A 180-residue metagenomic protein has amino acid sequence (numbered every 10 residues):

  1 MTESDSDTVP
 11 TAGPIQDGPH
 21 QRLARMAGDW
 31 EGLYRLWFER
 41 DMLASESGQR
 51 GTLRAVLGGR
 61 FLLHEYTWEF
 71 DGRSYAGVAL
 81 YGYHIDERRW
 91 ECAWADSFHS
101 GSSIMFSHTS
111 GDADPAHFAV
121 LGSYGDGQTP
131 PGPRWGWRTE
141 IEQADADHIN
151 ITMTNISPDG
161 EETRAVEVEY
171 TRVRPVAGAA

Functional and structural regions predicted by a protein language model:
M1-A180: Hydrophobic small-molecule pocket/channel-lining residues, especially in calycin-type beta-barrels
